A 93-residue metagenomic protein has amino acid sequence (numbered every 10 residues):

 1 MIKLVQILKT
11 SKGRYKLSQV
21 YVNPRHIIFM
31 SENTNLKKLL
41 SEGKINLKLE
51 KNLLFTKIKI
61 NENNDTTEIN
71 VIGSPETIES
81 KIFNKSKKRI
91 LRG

Functional and structural regions predicted by a protein language model:
M1-G93: Eukaryotic intrinsically disordered, low-complexity regulatory linkers and tails enriched in Ser/Thr/Pro
